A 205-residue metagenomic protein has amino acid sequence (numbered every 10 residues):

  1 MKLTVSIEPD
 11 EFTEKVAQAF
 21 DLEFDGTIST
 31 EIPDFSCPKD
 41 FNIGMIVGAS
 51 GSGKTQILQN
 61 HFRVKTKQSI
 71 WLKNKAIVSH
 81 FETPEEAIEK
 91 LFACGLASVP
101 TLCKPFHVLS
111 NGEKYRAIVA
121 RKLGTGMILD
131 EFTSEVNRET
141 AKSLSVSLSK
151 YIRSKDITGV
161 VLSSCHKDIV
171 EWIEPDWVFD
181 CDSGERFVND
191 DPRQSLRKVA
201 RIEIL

Functional and structural regions predicted by a protein language model:
M1-P38, N189-I204: Pre-NBD coupling/linker segments of ABC/ABC-like ATPases
F35-L96, C165, E171-W172: ABC ATPase nucleotide-binding domain signature region
F41, T101-H107: Interfacial catalytic loop of ABC nucleotide-binding domains
N60-H61, G95, N111-L129, S143: GG-anchored amphipathic helix commonly corresponding to the ABC/SMC/Rad50 NBD signature/C-loop
G126, S154-V161: Loop/turn-to-beta-strand initiation segments
I128-N137: Walker B catalytic motif
R138-K155: Helical segment within the ABC ATPase nucleotide-binding domain
H166, V170-D191: H-loop (His-switch) and adjacent beta-strand-loop-beta switch element of ABC-type ATPase nucleotide-binding domains
